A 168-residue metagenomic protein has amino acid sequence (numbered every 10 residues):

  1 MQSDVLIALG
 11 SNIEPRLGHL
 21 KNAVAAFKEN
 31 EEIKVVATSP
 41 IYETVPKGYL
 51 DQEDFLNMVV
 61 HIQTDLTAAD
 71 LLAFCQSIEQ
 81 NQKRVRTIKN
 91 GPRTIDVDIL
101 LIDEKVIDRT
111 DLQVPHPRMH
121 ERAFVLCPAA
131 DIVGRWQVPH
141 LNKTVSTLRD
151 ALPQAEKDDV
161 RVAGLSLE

Functional and structural regions predicted by a protein language model:
M1-Q2, E168: Short, Lys/Arg-enriched, disordered terminal segments
Q2-L9, I13-G91, E104: Nucleotide and nucleotide-moiety/phosphate-recognizing core
E32, K47-D54, L66, L72 (+1 more regions): Flexible, gly/pro- and Lys/Arg-enriched active-site loops
